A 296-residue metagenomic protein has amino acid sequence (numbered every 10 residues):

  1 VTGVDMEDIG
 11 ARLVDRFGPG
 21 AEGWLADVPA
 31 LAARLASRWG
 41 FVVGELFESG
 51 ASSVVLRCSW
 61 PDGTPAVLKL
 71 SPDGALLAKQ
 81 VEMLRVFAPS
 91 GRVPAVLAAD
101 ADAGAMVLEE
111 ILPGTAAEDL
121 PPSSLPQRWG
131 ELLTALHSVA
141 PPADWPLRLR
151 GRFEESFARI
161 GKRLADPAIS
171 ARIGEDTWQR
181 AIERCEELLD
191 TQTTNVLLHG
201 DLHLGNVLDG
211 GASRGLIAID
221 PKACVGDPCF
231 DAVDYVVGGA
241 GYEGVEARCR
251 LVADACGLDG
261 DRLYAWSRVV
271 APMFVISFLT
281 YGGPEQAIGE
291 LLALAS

Functional and structural regions predicted by a protein language model:
V1-G44: Juxta-kinase regulatory segment immediately upstream of eukaryotic protein kinase catalytic domains
G10, A32, L84, L133 (+1 more regions): Generic structural marker for isolated residues within well-ordered, non-membrane alpha-helices of soluble domains
R16-G18, D166-A168, R172, A247 (+1 more regions): ATP/Mg2+ or Mg2+-diphosphate-binding catalytic cores that bind nucleotide phosphates or diphosphates via glycine-rich
W24-L35, S138-G200, G210-A212: An alpha-helical support segment within catalytic cores of ATP-dependent transferases
P29, A51, D62-V107, I111-A135 (+1 more regions): A conserved alpha-helical element in kinase catalytic cores
F47-E48, V54-S59, V67-L68, V96 (+1 more regions): Active-site acidic catalytic loop and adjacent metal/ATP-binding pocket of ATP-dependent phosphoryl transfer enzymes
P61, D73, P89-S90, G104-P122 (+3 more regions): A glycine-centered beta->alpha junction motif in the catalytic cores of kinase/phosphotransferase enzymes
D209-R262: Active-site Asp-x-Gly
